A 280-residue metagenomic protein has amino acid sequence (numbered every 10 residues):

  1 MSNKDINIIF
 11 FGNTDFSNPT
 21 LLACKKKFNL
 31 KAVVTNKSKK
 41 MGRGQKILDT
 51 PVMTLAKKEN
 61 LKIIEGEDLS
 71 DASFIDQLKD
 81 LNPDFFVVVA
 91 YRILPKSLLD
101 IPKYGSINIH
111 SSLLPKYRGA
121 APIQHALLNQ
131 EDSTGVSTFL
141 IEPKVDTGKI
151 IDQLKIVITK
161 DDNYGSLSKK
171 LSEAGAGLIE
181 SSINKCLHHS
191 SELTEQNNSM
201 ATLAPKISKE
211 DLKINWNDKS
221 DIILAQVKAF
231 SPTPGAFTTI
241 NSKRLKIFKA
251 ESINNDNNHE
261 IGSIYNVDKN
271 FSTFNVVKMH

Functional and structural regions predicted by a protein language model:
M1-G44: N-terminal Rossmann-like dinucleotide-binding module
D5, K26, F85-L203, E210: Donor/substrate-binding cores of folate-linked one-carbon enzymes
N13-F16, E67-S70, A90-I93, F230 (+1 more regions): Short beta->alpha connector loops
N36, K40-D84: N-terminal glycine-/serine-/threonine-rich beta1-alpha1-beta2 phosphate-ribose binding loop of Rossmann-like
P205-D218: Acyl-group handling in specialized metabolite and lipid biosynthesis
N217-H280: An anion-binding loop in the catalytic cleft
